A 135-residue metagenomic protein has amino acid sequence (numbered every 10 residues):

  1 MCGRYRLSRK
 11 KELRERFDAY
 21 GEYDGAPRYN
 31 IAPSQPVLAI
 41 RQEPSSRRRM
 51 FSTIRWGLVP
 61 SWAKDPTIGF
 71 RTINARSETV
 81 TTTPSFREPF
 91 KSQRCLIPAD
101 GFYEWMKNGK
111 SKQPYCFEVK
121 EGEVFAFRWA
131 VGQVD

Functional and structural regions predicted by a protein language model:
M1-D135: Short linear sequence motif anchored by a di-proline
